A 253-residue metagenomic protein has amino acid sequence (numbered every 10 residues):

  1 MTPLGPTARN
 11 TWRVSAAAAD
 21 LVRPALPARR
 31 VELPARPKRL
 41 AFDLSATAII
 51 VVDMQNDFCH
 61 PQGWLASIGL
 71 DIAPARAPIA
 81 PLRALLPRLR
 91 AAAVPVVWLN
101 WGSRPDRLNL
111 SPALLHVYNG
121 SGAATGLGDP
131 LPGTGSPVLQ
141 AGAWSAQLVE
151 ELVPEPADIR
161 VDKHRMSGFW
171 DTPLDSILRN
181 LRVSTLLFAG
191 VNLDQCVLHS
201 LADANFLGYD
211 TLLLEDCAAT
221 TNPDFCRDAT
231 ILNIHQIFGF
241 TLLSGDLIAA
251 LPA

Functional and structural regions predicted by a protein language model:
M1-A48, D57, A91-A92, L114-A253: Active-site-adjacent betaalpha module
S45, G63-L89, V94-N100: A short alpha/beta connector and helix-capping loop motif
V51, W98, L213: Short beta-strand "acidic-cap" motif of Rossmann-like dinucleotide-binding folds
D53-Q55, G102, R165: Short, flexible active-site-adjacent loop segments at beta-strand->alpha-helix junctions, enriched in small/polar
Q55-P61: Short acidic, Gly/Ser-rich segments with clustered Asp/Glu that frequently serve as metal-coordination loops in enzyme
Q62-W64, L110-S111, H199-A202: Short amphipathic alpha-helical segments
L99-G102, V191: Short, well-ordered beta-to-alpha junction loops that form the rim of enzyme active sites and present histidine/acidic
R104-N109: Short catalytic/ligand-binding loop motif for oxyanion handling, primarily in non-cytosolic enzymes, centered on
